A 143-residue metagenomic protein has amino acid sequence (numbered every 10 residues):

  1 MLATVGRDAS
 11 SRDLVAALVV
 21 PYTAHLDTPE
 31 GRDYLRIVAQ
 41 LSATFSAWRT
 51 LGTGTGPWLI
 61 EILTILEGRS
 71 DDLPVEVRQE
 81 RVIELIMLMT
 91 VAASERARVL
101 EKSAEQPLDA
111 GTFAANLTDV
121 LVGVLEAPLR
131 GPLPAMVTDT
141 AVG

Functional and structural regions predicted by a protein language model:
M1-V5, F45, R96-L100: Secondary-structure edge/capping motif, primarily at the C-terminal ends of alpha-helices and the immediately following
M1-Y34: Hydrophobic alpha-helical connector segments
T4-V5, P21-H25, L41-W48, G68-R69 (+1 more regions): Alpha-helix C-capping/helix-to-loop hinge sites
V5, A9, R49, T53 (+3 more regions): Charge-dense, low-complexity intrinsically disordered segments
L18-Y22, L35-S42, L85-M89, L121: Short alpha-helical scaffolding segments that buttress acidic/His motifs in well-ordered protein cores
P29-V38, F45-L59, L63: Conserved, surface-exposed functional patches that form binding/active-site neighborhoods
P57-G143: C-terminal peripheral helix-coil segments that are non-catalytic and often amphipathic
